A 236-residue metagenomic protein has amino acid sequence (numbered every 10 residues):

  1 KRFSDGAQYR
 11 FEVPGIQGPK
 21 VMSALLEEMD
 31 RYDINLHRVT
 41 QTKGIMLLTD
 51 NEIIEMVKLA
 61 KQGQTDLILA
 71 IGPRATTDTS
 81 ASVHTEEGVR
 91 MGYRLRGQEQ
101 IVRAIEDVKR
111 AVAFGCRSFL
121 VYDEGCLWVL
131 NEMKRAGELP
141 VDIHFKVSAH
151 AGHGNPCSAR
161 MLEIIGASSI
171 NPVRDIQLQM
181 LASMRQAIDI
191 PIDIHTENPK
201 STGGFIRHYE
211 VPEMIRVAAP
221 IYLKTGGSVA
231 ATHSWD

Functional and structural regions predicted by a protein language model:
K1-C116, V121-H153, N171, L178-D236: Active-site pocket-lining/capping segments in soluble small-molecule metabolic enzymes
G154-S158: Short, glycine/polar-rich helix-capping loops at beta-to-alpha or helix-loop-helix junctions that flank or form
I165-S168: Hydrophobic, aromatic-enriched interface-forming segments
